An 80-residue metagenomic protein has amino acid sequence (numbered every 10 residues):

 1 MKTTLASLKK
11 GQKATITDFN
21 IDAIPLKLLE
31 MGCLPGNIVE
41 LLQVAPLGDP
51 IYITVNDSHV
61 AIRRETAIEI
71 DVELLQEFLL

Functional and structural regions predicted by a protein language model:
M1-L80: Compact, glycine-rich, soluble single-domain proteins
